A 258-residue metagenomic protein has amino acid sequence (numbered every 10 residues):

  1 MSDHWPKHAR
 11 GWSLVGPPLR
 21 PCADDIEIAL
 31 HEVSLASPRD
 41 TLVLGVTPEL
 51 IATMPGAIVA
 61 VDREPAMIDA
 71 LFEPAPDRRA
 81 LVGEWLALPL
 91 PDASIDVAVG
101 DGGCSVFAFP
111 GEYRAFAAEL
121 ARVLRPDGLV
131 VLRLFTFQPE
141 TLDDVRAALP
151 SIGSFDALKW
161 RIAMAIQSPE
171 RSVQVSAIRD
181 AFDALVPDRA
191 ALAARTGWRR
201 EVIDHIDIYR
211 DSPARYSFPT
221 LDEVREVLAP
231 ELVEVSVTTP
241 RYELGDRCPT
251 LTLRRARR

Functional and structural regions predicted by a protein language model:
M1-A36: Conserved class I S-adenosyl-L-methionine
D40-L88: Class I SAM-dependent methyltransferase SAM/SAH-binding core
L86-A98: A short acidic, Gly/Pro-enriched loop at the edge of an enzyme's catalytic core that lines a small-molecule cofactor
D96-E112: A short SAM/SAH-binding and catalytic strip from SAM-dependent methyltransferases
R114-L129: A short glycine-rich, Lys/Arg-flanked "PGG" loop and its adjoining helix->strand segment in the class I
L129-R171, L185: Conserved class I S-adenosyl-L-methionine
P213-E231: Short alpha-helix
A229-R258: Core SAM-dependent methyltransferase catalytic element
